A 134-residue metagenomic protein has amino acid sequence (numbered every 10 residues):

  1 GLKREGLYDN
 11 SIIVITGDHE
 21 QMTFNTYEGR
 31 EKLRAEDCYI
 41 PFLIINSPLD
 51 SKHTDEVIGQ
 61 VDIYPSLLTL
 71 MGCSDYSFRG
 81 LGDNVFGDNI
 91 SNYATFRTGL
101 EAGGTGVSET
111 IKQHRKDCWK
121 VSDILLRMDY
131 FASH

Functional and structural regions predicted by a protein language model:
G1-L2, H19, L70: Generic, well-ordered alpha-helical scaffold segments in large soluble proteins
G1-S11: A long, amphipathic alpha-helix that forms part of the scaffold/cap immediately adjacent to metal-dependent active
G6, D50-H134: Membrane-interface soluble catalytic domains
D9, I15-L49: Histidine-centered active-site microenvironments of extracellular/periplasmic hydrolases and transferases
